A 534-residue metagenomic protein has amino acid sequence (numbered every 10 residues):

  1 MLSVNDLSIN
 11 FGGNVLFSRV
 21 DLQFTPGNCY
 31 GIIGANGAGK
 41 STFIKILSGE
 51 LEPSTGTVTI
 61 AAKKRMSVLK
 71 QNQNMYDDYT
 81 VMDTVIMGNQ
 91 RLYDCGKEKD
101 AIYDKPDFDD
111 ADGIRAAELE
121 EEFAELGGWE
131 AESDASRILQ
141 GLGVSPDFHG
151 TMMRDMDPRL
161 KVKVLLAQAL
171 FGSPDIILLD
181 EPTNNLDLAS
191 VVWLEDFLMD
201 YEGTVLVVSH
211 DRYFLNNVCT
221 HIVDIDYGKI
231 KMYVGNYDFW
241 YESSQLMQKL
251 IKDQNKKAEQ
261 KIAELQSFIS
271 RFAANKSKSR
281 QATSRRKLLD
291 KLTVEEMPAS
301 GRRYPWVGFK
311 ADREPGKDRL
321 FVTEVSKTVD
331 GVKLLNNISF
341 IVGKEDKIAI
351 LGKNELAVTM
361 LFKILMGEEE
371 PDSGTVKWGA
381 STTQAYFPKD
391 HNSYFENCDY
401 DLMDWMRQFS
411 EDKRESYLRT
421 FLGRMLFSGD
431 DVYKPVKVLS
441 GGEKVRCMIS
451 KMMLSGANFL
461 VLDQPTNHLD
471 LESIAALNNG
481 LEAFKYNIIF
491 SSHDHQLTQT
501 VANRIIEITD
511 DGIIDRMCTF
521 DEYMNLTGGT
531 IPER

Functional and structural regions predicted by a protein language model:
M1-D253, F309-R534: ABC ATP-binding cassette signature C-motif
Y103, Y241, S270-A273, D290-T293 (+1 more regions): A structural signal for long alpha-helical coiled-coils and helix-turn connectors that form the cytosolic signaling
S136-L142, S267-R271, K287-L292: Short amphipathic coiled-coil heptad-repeat segments
I251-R271, K276-K287, R303, N525-R534: ABC ATPase nucleotide-binding domains
R285-R303, K347: ABC transporter TMD-NBD coupling linker
P298-E314: Short, flexible cytosolic linker that couples an ABC transmembrane/permease module to its adjacent nucleotide-binding
